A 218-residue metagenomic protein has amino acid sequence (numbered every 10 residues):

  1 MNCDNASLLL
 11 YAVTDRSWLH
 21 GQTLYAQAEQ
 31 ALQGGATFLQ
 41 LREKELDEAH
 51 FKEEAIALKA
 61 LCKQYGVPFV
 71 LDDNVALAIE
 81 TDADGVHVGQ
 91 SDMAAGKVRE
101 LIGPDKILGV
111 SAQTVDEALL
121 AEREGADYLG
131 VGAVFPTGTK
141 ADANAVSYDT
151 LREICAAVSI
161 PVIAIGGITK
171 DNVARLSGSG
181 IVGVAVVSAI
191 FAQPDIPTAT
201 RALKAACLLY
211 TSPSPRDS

Functional and structural regions predicted by a protein language model:
M1-G85, Q90-D92, L101-G125, K170 (+2 more regions): Conserved N-terminal beta1-alpha1 strand-loop-helix module at the mouth
T81-A83, S111-R152, A156: Glycine/Thr-rich beta-alpha phosphate-binding loop at enzyme active sites
Q90-K97, G130-T139, G180-A199: Glycine-rich phosphate-binding active-site loops on the catalytic face of alpha/beta enzymes
D105, V158-I160: His-Asp phosphorelay/catalytic-motif detector in bacterial-type signaling
A164-T169: Glycine-rich adenosine-cofactor-binding loop
V173: Recognition helix of helix-turn-helix DNA-binding domains
Y210-D217: Conserved small/polar residues in nucleotide/adenosyl-binding loops
